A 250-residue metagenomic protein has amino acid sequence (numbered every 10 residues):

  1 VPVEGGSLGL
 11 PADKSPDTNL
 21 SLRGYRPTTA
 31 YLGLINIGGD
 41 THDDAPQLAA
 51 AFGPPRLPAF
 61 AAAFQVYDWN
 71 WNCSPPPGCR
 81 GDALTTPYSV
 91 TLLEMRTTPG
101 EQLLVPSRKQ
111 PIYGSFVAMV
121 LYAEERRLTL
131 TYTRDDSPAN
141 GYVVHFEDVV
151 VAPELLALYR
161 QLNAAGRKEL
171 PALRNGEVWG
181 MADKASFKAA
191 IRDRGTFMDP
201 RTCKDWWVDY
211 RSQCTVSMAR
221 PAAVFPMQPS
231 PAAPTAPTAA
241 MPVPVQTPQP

Functional and structural regions predicted by a protein language model:
V1-M218: Contiguous, well-folded functional domains in the mature portion of proteins
R220-Q249: Ser/Thr-rich, Proline-interspersed low-complexity disordered segments
